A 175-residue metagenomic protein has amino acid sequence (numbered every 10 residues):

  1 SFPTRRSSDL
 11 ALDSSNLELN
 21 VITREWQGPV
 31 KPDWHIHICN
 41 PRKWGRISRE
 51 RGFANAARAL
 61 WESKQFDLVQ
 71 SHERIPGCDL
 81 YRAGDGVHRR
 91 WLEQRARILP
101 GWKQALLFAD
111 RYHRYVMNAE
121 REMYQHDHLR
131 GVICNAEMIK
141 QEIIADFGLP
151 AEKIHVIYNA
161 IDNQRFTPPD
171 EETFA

Functional and structural regions predicted by a protein language model:
F2-S7: Short, small-residue-biased leader/transition segments that mark boundaries at the very start of proteins
A11-S48, L60: N-terminal strand-loop element at the rim of the active site of nucleotide-sugar-dependent glycosyltransferases
K43-V69, C78, H113-E122: An amphipathic, basic-hydrophobic alpha-helix
S71-I75, A83: Short His-centered aromatic/hydrophobic patch
A109-N135, V156: Membrane-proximal helix-turn-helix segments that form the acceptor-binding/catalytic region of lipid-linked
M138, A160: Carbohydrate-associated surface elements
P150-H155: Short acidic capping loops at alpha-helix termini that bridge into adjacent secondary structure
T167-A175: A short helix/loop element that forms part of the nucleotide-sugar donor recognition site in Leloir-type
